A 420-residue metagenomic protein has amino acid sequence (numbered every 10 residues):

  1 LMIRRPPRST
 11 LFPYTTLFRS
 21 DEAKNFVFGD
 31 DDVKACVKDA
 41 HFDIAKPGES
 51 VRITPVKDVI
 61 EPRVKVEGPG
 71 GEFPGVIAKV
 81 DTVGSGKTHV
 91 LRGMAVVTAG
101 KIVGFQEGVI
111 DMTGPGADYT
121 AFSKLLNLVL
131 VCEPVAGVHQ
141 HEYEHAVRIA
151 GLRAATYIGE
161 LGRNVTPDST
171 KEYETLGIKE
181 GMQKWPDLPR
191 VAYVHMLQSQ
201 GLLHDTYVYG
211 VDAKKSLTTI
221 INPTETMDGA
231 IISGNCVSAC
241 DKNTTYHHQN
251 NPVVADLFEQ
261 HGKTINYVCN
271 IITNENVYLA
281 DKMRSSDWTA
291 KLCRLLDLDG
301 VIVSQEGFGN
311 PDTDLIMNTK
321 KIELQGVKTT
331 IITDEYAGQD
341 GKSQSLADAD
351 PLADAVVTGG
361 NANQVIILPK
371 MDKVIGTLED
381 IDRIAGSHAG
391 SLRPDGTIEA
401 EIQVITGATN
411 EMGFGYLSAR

Functional and structural regions predicted by a protein language model:
M2-L17: Short, small-residue-biased leader/transition segments that mark boundaries at the very start of proteins
F18-E72, N250, D256-V404, A419: Hydrophobic alpha/beta core scaffold segments
I44-F122: N-terminal accessory interaction module
K57-V83, H139-Q140, Y207-D212, N235-T245 (+1 more regions): Short N-terminal secondary-structure initiator segments
G86-L257, S343-R420: Conserved, well-structured core segments that form the ligand-binding/active-site neighborhood of functional domains
